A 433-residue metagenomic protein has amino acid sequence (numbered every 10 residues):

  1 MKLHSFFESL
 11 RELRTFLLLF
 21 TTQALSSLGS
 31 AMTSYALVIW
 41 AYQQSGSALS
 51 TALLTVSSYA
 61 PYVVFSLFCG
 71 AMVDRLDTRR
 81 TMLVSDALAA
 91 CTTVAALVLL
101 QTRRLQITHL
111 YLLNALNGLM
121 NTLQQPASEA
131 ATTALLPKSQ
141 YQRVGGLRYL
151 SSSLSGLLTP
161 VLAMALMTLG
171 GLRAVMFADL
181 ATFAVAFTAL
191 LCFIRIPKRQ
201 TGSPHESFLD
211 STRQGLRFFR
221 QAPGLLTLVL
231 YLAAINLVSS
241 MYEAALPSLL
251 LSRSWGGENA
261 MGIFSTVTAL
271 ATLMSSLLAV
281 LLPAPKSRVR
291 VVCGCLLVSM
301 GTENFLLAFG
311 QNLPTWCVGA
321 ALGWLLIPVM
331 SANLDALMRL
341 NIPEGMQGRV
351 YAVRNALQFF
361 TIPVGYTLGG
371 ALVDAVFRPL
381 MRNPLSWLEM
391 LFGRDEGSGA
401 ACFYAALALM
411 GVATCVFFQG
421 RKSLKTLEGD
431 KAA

Functional and structural regions predicted by a protein language model:
K2-F16, I196-L230: Juxtamembrane intracellular "pre-TM" segments in multi-pass secondary transporters
F7-L13, L28, Q43, L100-R104 (+4 more regions): Helix-boundary and loop/linker segments of multi-pass membrane transporters
E12, Q43-Q44, D74-R75, R103 (+6 more regions): Membrane-helix boundary and inter-helical linker elements of multi-pass secondary transporters
T15, L19, Q106-L110, G224 (+4 more regions): Residue-level signature of transmembrane alpha-helical entry/exit and packing/kink sites in multi-pass membrane
L17-L37, T55-V73, D77-T92, H109-M167 (+8 more regions): Substrate-agnostic recognition of the 12-TM MFS/MFS-like secondary transporter fold
T33-A36, W40, S45-A52, G146 (+1 more regions): Small-residue hotspots at the loop-to-helix junctions and early N-terminal turns of transmembrane alpha-helices
V64-L67, R75, T81, A95 (+5 more regions): C-terminal transmembrane bundle of multi-pass solute transporters/carriers
R103, A130, A134, M176-E206 (+3 more regions): Helix-loop junctions on the cytosolic side of multi-pass membrane transporters, especially the intracellular loop
